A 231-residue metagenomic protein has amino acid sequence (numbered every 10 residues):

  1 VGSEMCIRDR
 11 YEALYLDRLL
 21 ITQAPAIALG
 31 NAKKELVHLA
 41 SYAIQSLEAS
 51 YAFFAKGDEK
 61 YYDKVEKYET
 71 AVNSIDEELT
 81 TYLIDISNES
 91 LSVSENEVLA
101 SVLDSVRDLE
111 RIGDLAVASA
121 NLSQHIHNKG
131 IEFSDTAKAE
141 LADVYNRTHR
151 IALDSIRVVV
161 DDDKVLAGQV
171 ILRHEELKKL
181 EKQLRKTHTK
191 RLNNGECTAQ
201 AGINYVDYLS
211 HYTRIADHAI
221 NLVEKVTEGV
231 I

Functional and structural regions predicted by a protein language model:
V1-S3, R8-I231: Cytosolic, long alpha-helical scaffolding segments
